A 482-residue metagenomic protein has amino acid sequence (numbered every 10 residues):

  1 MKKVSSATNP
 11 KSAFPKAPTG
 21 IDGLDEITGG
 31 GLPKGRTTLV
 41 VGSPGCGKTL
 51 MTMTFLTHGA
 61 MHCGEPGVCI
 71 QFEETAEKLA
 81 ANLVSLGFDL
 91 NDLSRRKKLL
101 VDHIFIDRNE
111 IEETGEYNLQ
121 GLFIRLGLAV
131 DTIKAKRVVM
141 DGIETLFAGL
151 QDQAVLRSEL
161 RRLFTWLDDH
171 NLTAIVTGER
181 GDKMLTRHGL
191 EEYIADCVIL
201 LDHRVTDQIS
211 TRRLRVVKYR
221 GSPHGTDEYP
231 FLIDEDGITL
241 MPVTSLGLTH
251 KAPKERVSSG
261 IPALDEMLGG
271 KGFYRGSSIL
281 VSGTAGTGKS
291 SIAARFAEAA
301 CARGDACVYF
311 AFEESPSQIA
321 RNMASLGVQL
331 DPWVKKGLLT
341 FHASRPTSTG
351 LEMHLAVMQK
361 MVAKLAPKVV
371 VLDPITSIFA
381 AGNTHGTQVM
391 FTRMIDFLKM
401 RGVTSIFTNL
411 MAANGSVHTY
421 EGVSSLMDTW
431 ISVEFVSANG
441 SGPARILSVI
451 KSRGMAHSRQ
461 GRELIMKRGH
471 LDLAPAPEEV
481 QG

Functional and structural regions predicted by a protein language model:
M1-P15, F123-I124, D131-I133, H203-P262 (+2 more regions): Conserved P-loop NTPase
K2-A81, S85-L86, T244-G327: The Walker A/P-loop phosphate-binding site
G35, C63-P66, K97, N171-L172 (+9 more regions): Short glycine-/polar-rich loops that comprise or flank the Walker A/P-loop and associated switch/sensor motifs
T38, T114-I194, V198, S348-P443: P-loop NTPase motor core
T38, V68-I70, L100-D102, I175 (+6 more regions): Hydrophobic/aromatic beta-strand patches that form the interior of the parallel beta-sheet core in alpha/beta enzyme
F55, G87, L185-G189, L200-H203 (+7 more regions): Short beta-alpha junctions and helix-cap segments that line functional grooves
C63-A148, D305-H385: Conserved inter-motif catalytic segment of the P-loop NTP-binding fold
E73-E77, S85, F105-E110, E144-L146 (+15 more regions): Conserved nucleotide-binding/hydrolysis micro-motifs of P-loop NTPases
